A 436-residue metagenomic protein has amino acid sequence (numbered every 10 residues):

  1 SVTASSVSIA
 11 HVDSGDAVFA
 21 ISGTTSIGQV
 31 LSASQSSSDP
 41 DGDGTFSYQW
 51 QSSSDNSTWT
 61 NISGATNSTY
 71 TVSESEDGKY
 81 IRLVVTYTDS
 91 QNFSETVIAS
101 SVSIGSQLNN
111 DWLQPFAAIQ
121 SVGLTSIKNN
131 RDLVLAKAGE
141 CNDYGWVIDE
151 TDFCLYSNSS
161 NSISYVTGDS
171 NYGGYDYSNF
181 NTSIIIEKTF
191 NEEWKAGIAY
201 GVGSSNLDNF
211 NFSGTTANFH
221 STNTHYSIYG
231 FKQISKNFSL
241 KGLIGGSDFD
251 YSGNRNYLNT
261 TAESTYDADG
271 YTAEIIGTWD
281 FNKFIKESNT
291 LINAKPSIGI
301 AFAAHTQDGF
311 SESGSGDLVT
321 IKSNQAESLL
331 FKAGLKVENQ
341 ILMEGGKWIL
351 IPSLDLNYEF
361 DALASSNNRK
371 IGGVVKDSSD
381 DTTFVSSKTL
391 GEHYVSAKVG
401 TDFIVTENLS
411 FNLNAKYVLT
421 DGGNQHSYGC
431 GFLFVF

Functional and structural regions predicted by a protein language model:
S1-L108: Ser/Thr/Pro/Gly-rich low-complexity disordered regions
A33-S34, N142, A397-K398: Short structured motifs
G44, V134, V395: Residues that recognize and position ribonucleotide moieties
S57-T58, T86, S100, T125 (+2 more regions): Polar/charged alpha-helical tracts
S73, I127-N129, E140: Intrinsic-disorder/low-complexity, polar/charged segments
S106-K128, I148-F436: Membrane translocator/pore-forming domains, dominated by Gram-negative outer-membrane beta-barrels
D132-V147: A short, compositionally biased domain-edge/stem linker segment
